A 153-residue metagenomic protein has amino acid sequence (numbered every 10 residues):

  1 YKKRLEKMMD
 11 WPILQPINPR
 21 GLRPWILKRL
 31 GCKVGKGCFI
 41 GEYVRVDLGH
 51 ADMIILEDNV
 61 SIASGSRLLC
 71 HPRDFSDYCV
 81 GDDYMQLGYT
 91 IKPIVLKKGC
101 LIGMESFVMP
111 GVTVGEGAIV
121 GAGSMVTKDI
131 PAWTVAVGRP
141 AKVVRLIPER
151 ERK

Functional and structural regions predicted by a protein language model:
Y1-G31, K36, P72-D77, G99 (+3 more regions): Terminal amphipathic alpha-helical/low-complexity segments used for targeting or macromolecular assembly
R23-W25, G41-T113, R139-P140, R145-R150: Flexible, glycine/small-residue-enriched loop-and-beta-strand segment within the central core of proteins
T113-V114, V120, K128: Cytosol-/stroma-facing membrane-proximal "stalk/adaptor" domains immediately downstream of transmembrane anchors
